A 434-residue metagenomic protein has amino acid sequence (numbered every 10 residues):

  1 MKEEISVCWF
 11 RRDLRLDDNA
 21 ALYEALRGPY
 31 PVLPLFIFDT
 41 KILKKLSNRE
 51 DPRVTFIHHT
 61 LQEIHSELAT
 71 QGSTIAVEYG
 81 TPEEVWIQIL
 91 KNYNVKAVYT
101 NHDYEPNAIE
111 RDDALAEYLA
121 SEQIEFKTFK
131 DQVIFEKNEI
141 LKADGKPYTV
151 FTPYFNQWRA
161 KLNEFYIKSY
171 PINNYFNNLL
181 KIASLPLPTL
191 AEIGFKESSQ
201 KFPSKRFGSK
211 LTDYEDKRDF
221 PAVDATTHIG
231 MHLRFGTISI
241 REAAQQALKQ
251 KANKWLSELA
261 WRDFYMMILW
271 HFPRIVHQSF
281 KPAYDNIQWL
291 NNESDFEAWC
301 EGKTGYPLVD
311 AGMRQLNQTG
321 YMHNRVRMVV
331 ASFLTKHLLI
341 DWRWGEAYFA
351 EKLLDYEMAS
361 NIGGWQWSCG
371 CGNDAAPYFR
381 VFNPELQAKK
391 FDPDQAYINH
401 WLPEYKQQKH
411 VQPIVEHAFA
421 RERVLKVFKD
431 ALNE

Functional and structural regions predicted by a protein language model:
M1-L162, K426-A431: Trp/Phe/Arg-rich N-terminal binding region typifying the photolyase-homology
E4, I124, D224-N399: Active-site-proximal binding-pocket segments
R12, D113, D263, V326-M328 (+1 more regions): Hydrophobic alpha-helical segments, especially transmembrane helices and their immediate juxtamembrane helical caps
A21, T60, I64, A243 (+5 more regions): Alpha-helical packing segments of well-folded alpha/beta enzyme cores
S47, D51-T55, W299, A388 (+1 more regions): Charge-dense, low-complexity intrinsically disordered segments
S73, T100-D103, R314-N317, T335 (+1 more regions): A broad detector of the eukaryotic-type serine/threonine protein kinase catalytic domain
I124, G145-Y284, A388-E434: Glycine/tryptophan-enriched, flexible segments
